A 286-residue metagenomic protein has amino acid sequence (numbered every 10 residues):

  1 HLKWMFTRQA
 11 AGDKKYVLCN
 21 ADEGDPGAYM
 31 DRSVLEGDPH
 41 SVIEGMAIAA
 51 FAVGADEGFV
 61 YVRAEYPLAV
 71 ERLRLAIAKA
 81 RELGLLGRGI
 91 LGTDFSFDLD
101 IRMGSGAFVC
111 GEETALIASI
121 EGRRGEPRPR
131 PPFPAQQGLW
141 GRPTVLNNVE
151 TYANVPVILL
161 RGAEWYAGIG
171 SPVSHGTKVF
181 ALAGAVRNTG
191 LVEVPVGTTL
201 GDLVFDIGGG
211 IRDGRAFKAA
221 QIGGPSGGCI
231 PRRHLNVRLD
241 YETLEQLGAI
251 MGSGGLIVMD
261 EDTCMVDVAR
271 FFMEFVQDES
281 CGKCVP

Functional and structural regions predicted by a protein language model:
H1, F108-C110, K218-S226, A249 (+1 more regions): Local cysteine-cluster metal-coordination motifs and their immediate loop/turn environment, predominantly Fe-S cluster
H1, R63-Y66, T93-G106, G176 (+2 more regions): A glycine-rich phosphate-binding loop feature that marks nucleotide/adenosyl-phosphate handling sites
H1-K15: N-terminal glycine-rich phosphate/pyrophosphate-binding loops that anchor nucleotide-derived ligands and cofactors
D13, V70-V196, G208: Hydrophobic alpha-helical positions that pack around
D13-K15, A21, M30-V34, D56-G58 (+3 more regions): Ferredoxin-type iron-sulfur electron-transfer modules in oxidoreductases and energy-metabolism complexes
V34-A69, A80, W140, A153-N154 (+1 more regions): Internal alpha/beta scaffold segment
I43-A49, V196-D213: Short amphipathic, charge-patterned alpha-helical segments
G58, G209-G224: Short loop-to-beta-strand transition segments
